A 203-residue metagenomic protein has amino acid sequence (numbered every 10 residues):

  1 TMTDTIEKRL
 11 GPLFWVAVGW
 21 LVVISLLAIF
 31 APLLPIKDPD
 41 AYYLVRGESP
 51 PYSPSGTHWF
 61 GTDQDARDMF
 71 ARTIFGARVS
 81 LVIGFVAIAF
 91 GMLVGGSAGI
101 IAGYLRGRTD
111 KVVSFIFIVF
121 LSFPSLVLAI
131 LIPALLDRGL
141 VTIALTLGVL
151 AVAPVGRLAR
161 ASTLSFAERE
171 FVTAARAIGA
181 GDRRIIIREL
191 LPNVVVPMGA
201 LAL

Functional and structural regions predicted by a protein language model:
T1-G96, I100-I101, G107-K111: Gly/Trp-centered helix-boundary motif
A28-I29, F120-L121, R188-E189, N193-V194: Hydrophobic alpha-helical transmembrane segments of integral membrane proteins, especially lipid-exposed positions
W59, D63, M69, F90-V94 (+3 more regions): Generic hydrophobic transmembrane alpha-helix motif, especially the helices
F70, I74, V113-I116, I187 (+1 more regions): Heptad-repeat coiled-coil signal-transmission/dimerization helices
R78-V94, R183-L203: Transmembrane alpha-helices
V172: Short helix/loop segments within enzyme catalytic domains that coordinate or immediately flank catalytic cofactors
